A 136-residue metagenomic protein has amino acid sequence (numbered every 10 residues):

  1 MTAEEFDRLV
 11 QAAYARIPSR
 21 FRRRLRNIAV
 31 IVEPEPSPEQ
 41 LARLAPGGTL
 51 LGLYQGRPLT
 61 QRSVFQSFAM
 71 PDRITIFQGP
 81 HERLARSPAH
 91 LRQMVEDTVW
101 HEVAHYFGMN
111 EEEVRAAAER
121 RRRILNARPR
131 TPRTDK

Functional and structural regions predicted by a protein language model:
M1-Q93, Y106-K136: Metalloprotease/metallohydrolase-associated module, dominated by Zn2+-dependent proteases
D97-Y106: Active-site recognition of the HExxH zinc-binding catalytic motif
